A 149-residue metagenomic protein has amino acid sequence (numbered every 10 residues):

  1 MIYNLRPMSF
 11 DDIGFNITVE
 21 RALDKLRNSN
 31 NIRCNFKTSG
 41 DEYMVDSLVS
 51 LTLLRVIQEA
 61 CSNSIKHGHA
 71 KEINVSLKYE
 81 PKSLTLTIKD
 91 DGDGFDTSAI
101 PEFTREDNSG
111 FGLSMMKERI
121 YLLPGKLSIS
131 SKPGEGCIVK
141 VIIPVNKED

Functional and structural regions predicted by a protein language model:
M1-D149: Coiled-coil dimerization/phosphotransfer module
